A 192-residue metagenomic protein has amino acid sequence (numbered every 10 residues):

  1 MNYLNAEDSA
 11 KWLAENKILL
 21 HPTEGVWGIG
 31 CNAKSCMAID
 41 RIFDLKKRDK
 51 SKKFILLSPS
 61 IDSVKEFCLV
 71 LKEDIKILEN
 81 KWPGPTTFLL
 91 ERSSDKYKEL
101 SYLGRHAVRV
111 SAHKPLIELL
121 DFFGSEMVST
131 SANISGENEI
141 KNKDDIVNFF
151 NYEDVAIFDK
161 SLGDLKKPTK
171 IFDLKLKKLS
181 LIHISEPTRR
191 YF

Functional and structural regions predicted by a protein language model:
M1-S185: Active-site-adjacent structural elements in enzyme catalytic cores
I184-F192: A short, hydrophobic C-terminal helix/tail in secreted or cell-surface proteins
